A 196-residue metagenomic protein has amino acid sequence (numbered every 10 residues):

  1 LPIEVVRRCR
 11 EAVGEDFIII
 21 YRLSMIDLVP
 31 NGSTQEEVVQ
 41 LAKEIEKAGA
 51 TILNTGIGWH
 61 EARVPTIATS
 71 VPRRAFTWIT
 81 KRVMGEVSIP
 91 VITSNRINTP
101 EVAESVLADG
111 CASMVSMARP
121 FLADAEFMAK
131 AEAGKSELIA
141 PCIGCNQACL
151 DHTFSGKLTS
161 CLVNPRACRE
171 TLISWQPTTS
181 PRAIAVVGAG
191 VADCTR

Functional and structural regions predicted by a protein language model:
L1-R196: Flavin-dependent oxidoreductase catalytic cores
